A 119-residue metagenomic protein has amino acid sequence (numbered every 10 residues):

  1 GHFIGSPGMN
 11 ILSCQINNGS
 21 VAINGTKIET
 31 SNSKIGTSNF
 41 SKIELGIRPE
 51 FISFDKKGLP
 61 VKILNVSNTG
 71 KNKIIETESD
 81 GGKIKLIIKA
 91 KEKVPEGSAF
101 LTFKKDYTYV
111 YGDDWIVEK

Functional and structural regions predicted by a protein language model:
G1-I4: Short acidic-hydrophobic catalytic motif
P7-K119: Non-catalytic connector elements of ABC transporters
